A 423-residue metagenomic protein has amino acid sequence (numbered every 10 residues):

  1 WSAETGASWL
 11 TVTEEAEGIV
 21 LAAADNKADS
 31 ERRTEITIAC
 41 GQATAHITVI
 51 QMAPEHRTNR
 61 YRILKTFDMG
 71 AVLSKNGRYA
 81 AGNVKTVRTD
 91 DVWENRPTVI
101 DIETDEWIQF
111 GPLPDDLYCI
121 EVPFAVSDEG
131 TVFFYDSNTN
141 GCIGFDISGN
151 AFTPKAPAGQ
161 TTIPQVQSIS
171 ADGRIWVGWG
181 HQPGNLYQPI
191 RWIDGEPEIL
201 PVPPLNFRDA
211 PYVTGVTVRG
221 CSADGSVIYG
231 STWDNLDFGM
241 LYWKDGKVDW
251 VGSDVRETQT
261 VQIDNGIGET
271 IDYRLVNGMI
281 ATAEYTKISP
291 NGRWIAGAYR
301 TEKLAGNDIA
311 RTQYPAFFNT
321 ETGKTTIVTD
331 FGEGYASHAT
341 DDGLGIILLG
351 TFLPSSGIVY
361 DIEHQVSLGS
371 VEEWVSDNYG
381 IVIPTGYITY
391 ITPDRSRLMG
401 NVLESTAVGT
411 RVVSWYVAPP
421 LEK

Functional and structural regions predicted by a protein language model:
W1-V20: Surface-exposed binding patches on compact interaction domains or structured appendages
A3, L21-A22, I38, V49: Preference for bulky hydrophobic residues occupying beta-strand positions in well-ordered beta-sheet regions
I19-A22, I295: Generic recognition of long tandem-repeat/solenoid scaffolds
A24-S30: Short, surface-exposed loop/turn segments at beta-strand-coil junctions that are enriched for proline with nearby
S30-G41: A short beta-strand micro-motif common to beta-rich folds, especially ectodomain repeats
A43-P54: C-terminal edge beta-strand
E55-K423: Conserved "turn/edge" positions that cap or connect secondary-structure elements within repeat/scaffolded domains
